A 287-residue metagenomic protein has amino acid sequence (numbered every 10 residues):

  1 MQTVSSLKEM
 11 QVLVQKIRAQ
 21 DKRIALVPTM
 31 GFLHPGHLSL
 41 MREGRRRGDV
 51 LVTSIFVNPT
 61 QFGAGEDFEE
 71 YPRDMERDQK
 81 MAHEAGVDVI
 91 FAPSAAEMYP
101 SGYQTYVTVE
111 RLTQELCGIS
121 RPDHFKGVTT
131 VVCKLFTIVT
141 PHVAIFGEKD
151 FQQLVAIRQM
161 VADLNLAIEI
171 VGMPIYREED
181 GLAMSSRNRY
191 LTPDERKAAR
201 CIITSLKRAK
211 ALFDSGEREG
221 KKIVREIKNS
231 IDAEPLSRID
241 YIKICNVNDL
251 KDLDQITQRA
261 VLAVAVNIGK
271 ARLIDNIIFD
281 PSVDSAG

Functional and structural regions predicted by a protein language model:
Q2-L236, C245-V247, I278: Nucleotidyltransferase catalytic core that binds NTPs
E226-G287: Phosphate/ribose-recognition catalytic cores of enzymes acting on nucleotide-derived substrates
